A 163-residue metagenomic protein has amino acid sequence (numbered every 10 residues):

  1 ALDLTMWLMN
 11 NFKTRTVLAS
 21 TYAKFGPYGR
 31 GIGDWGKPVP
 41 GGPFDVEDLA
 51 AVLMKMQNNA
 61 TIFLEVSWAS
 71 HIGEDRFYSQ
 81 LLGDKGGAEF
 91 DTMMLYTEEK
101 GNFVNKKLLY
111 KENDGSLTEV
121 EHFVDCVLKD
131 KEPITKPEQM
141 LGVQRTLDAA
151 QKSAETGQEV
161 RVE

Functional and structural regions predicted by a protein language model:
A1-F63, S67-G73, E138: Rossmann-like dinucleotide-binding domain that binds NAD(P)(H)
L2-M6, L53, V120, V124-L128 (+1 more regions): Non-transmembrane alpha-helical segments in soluble domains of secreted/periplasmic/extracellular proteins
Q57, D125-E163: C-terminal helix-rich "cap/oligomerization" subdomain common to oxidoreductases
E65, D91-T92, K136, E163: Short linear motifs in exposed loops
D75-F77: Short loop-to-beta-strand junctions
S79, M93-N102: Short polybasic amphipathic segments
Y110-E121: Active-site loop of classical SDR/Rossmann-like NAD(P)-dependent oxidoreductases, centered on the catalytic Tyr-X3-Lys
